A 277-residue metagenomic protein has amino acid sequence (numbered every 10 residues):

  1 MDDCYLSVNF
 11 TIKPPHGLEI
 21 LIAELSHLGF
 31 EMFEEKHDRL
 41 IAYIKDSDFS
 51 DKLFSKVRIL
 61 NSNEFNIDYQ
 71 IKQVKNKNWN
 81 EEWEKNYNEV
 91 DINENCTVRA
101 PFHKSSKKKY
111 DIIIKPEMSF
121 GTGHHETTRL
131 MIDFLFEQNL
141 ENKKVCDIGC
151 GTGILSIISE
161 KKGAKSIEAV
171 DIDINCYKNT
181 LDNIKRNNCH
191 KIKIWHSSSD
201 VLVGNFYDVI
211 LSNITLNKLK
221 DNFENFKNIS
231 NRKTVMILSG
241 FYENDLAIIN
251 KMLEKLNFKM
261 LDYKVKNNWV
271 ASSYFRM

Functional and structural regions predicted by a protein language model:
D2-S106: N-terminal auxiliary segments of SAM/dcSAM-dependent transferases
A23, R129-F136, K220-E224: Amphipathic, non-transmembrane alpha-helical secondary structure
E31-M32, D68-Q70, T97, S166 (+2 more regions): Conserved beta-strand segments of alpha/beta enzyme cores
E64-N66, N93, K107, L140 (+3 more regions): Short, well-ordered coil/turn elements that cap or connect secondary structure elements
K77-E141: SAM-dependent Rossmann-like transferase core, predominantly class I methyltransferases with a strong bias toward
M118, T122-V203: Conserved SAM/SAH cofactor-binding pocket of Class I
I172-M277: S-adenosylmethionine
